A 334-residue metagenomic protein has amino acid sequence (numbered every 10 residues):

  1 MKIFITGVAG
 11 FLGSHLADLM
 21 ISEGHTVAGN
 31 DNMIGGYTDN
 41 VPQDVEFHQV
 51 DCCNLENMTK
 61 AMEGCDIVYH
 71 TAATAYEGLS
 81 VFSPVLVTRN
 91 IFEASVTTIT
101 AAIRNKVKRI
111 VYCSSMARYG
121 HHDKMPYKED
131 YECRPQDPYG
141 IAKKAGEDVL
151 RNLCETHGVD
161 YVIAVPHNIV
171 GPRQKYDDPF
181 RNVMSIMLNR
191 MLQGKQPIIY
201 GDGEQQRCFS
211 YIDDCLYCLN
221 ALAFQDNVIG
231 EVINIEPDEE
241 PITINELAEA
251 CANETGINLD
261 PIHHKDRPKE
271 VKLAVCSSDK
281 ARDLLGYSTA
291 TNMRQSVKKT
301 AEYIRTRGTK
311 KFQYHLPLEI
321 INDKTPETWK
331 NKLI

Functional and structural regions predicted by a protein language model:
M1-P166, R307, K324-T325, L333-I334: N-terminal Rossmann-like NAD(P)+-binding domain of SDR-like oxidoreductases, especially those catalyzing
L16, L219-A223, A248-C251, V297-I304: Hydrophobic "lid"/C-terminal helical patch of Rossmann-like NAD(P)-dependent dehydrogenase/epimerase domains
C53, F82, N90-E93, D137 (+7 more regions): Residue-level signal for the nucleotide or nucleotide-sugar donor/cofactor binding architecture
V68, C215, L219, I235 (+3 more regions): Non-catalytic, hydrophobic alpha-helical segments
K144, H157, I169-S185, K195 (+7 more regions): Glycine/proline-rich active-site loop of Rossmann-fold NAD(P)-dependent oxidoreductases
A145, V149, L153, V183 (+3 more regions): Hydrophobic alpha-helix immediately C-terminal to the catalytic Tyr-X-X-X-Lys motif of short-chain
D202, G230-I233, I242-A248, G256-L273 (+2 more regions): C-terminal "lid/loop" region of Rossmann-like NAD(P)-dependent oxidoreductases
K280-Y314: A contiguous, mid-protein "functional segment" used to position or interact with cofactors/ions or partner subunits
